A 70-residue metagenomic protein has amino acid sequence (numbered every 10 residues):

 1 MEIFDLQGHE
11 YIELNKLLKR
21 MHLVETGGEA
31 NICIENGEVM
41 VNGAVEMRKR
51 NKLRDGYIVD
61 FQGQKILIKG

Functional and structural regions predicted by a protein language model:
M1-I12: A detector for short, charged/polar N-terminal pre-domain segments
E2, G37, Q62-Q64: Generic structural motif recognizing short loop/turn segments at the entrances and edges of beta-strands
I3, R50, K65-L67: Well-ordered beta-strand positions in beta-sheet-rich domains
I12-D55: A basic, amphipathic helix-loop patch mediating RNA/tRNA/ribosome contacts
D55-G70: A cross-kingdom feature marking charged/low-complexity
